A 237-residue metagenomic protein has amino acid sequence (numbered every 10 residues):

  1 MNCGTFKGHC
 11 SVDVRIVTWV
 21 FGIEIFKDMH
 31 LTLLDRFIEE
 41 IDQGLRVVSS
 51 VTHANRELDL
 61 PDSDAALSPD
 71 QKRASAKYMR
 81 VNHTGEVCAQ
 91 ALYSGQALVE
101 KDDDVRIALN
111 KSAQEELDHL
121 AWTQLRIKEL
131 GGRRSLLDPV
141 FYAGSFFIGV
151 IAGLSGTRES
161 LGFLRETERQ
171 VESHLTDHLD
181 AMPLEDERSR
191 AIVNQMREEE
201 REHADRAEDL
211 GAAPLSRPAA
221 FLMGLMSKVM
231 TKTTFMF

Functional and structural regions predicted by a protein language model:
F26-F237: Non-heme di-metal
